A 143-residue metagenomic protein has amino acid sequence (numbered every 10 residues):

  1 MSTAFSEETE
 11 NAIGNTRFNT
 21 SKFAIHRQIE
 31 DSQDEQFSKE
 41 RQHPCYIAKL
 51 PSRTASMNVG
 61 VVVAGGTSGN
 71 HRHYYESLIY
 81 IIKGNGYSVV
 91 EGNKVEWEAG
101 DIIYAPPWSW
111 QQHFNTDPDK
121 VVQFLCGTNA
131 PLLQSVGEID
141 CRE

Functional and structural regions predicted by a protein language model:
M1-T54, E138-E143: A short, N-terminal "cap"/entry segment at the start of jelly-roll beta-barrel domains of the cupin/DSBH fold
S38-H43, M57-R72, P107: Conserved short histidine dyad/triad with adjacent acidic residue
V59-V63, R72-S88, G127-N129: Short, conserved beta-strand element in jelly-roll/cupin
V63, E98, P106, F114 (+1 more regions): Residue-level detector of conserved, well-ordered beta-strand and adjacent loop positions that form binding/recognition
S68-N70, S88-V89, A105, Q111-P118 (+1 more regions): Short beta-strand His + acidic residue motifs that chelate non-heme Fe in jelly-roll/DSBH and cupin folds
L78-Y80, Y104, D119-E138: A short hydrophobic beta-strand segment most commonly corresponding to one strand of the jelly-roll/cupin
G92-W108: Short acidic-glycine-tyrosine-enriched beta hairpin
